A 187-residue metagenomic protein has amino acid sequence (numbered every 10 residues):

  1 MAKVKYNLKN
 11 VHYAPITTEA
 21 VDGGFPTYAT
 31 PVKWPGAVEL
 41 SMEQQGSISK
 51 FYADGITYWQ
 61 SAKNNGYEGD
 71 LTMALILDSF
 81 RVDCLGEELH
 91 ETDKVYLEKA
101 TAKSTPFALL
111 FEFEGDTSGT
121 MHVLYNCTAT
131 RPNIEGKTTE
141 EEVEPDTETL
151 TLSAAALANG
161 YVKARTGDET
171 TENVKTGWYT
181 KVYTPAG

Functional and structural regions predicted by a protein language model:
M1-R81, T128-T147: Solvent-exposed edge beta-strands and adjacent loop segments that serve as assembly or binding interfaces
Y6, A100, S104, T171-E172 (+1 more regions): Short linear sequence motifs
T17, S41, H90, D168-T170: Serine/threonine-rich low-complexity intrinsically disordered regions
V21-D22, W34, Q44, A53 (+6 more regions): Intrinsically disordered, low-complexity segments enriched in small/polar residues
F25-P26, V38, I48, T57 (+5 more regions): Compositionally biased, intrinsically disordered low-complexity regions
P26-K33, M121-C127, K163-D168: Short amphipathic beta-strand/extended segments with alternating polar/hydrophobic composition
W59-L124: Structured, beta-strand-rich domain cores that present glycine/charged loop surfaces used to bind extended ligands
C127-G187: Mixed-charge, glycine-accented linear interaction segment located at domain edges/termini
